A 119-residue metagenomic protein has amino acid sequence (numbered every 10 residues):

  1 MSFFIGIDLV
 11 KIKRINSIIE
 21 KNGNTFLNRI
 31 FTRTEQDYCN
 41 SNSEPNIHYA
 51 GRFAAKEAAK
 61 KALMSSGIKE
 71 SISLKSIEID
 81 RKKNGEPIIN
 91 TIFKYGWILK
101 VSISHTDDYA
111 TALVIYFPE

Functional and structural regions predicted by a protein language model:
M1-E119: Core catalytic alpha/beta fold that binds nucleotide/phospho-ligands
